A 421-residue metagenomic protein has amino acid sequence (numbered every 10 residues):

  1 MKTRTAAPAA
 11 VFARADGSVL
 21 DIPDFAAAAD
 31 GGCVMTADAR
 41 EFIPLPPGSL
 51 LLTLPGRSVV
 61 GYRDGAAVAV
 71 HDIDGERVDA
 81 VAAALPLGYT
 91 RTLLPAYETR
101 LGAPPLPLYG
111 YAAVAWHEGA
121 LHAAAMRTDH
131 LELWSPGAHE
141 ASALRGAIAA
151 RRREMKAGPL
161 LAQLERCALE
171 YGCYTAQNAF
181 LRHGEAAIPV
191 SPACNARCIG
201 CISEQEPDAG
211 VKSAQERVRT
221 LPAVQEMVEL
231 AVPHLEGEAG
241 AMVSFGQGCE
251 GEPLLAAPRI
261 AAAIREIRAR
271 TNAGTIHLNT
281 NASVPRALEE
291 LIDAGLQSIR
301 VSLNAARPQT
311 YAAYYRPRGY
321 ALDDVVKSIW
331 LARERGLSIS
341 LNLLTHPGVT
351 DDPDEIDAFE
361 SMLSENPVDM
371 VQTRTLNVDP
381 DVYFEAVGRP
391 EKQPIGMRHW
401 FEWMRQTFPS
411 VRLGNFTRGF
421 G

Functional and structural regions predicted by a protein language model:
M1-K156, D357-G421: Auxiliary Fe-S-binding modules of radical SAM enzymes
R145-C173, Q177, I202-E226, L230: Short, flexible helix-coil linker/hinge segments at the edges of structured domains or between repeats
Y171-E206, A241-F245: N-terminal pre-triad scaffold of radical SAM enzymes
E185, P189, Q205-A262, R268-A287 (+2 more regions): Core AdoMet radical
G248-E250, N281-S283, N304-A306, L344-G348 (+2 more regions): Active-site beta-loop-alpha junctions enriched in small/polar residues
A257-A273, L322-I339, E391-G414: Alpha-helix-loop-beta-strand connector modules within alpha/beta enzyme cores
R286-D293, G348-E365: Catalytic cores of alpha/beta
R316-R318, S328-E355: Conserved strand-turn element in the central/C-terminal portion of the radical SAM core barrel that lines
